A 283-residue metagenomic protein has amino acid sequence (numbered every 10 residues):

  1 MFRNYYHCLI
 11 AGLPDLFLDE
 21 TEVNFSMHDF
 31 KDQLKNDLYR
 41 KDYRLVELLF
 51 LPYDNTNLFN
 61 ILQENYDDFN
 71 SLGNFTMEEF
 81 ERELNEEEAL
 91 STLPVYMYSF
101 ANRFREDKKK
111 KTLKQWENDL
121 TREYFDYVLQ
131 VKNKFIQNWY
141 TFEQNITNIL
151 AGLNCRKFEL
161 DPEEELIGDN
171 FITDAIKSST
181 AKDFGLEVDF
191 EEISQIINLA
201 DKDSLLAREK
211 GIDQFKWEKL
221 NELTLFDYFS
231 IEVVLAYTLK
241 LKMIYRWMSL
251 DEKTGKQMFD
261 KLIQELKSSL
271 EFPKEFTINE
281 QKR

Functional and structural regions predicted by a protein language model:
M1-R283: Extended alpha-helical surfaces
